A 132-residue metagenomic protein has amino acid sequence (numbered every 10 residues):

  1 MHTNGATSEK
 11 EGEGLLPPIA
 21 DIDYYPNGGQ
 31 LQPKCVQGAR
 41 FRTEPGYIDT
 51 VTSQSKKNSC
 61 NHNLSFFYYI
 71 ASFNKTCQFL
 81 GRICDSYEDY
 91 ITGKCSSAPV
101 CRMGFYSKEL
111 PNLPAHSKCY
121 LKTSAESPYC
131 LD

Functional and structural regions predicted by a protein language model:
M1-D132: Acidic/charged, solvent-exposed loop-and-adjacent secondary-structure segments enriched in E/D, K/R, S/T, and G/P
